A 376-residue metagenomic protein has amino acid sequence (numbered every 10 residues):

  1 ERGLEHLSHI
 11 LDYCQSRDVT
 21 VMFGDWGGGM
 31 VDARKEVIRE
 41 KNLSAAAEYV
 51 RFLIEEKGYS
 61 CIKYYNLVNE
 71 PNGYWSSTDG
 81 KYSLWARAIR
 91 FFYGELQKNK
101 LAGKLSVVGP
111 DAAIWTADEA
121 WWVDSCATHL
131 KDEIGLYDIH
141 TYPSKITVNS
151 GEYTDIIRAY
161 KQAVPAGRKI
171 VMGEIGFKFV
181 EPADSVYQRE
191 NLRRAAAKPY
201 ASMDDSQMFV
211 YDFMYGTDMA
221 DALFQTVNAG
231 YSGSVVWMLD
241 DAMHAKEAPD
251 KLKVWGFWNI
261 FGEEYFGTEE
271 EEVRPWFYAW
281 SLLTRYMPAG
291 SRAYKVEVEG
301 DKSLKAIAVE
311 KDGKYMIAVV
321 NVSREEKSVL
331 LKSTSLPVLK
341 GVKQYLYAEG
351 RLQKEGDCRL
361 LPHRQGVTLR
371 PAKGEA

Functional and structural regions predicted by a protein language model:
E1-T147: Substrate-binding cleft and catalytic face of glycoside hydrolase catalytic domains, especially the flexible beta-alpha
M22-F23, V108-G109, V171-M172, S234-M238: A structural signal for short, well-ordered beta-strand segments and their strand-loop junctions that often border
M30-D32, N72-W75, I114-D118, S144-T147 (+4 more regions): Flexible loop/turn segments at secondary-structure boundaries
N69, G173, V320: Active-site flanking residues adjacent to catalytic metal/cofactor-binding acidic residues
Y82-Q225, A229: Noncatalytic carbohydrate-binding groove/subsite architecture in carbohydrate-active enzymes
F177-K305: Aromatic/acidic polysaccharide-binding cleft in carbohydrate-active enzymes
E299-V338, E349: Carbohydrate-binding surface patches
R359-A376: C-terminal beta-strand-rich structural cap/linker in extracellular carbohydrate-active enzymes
